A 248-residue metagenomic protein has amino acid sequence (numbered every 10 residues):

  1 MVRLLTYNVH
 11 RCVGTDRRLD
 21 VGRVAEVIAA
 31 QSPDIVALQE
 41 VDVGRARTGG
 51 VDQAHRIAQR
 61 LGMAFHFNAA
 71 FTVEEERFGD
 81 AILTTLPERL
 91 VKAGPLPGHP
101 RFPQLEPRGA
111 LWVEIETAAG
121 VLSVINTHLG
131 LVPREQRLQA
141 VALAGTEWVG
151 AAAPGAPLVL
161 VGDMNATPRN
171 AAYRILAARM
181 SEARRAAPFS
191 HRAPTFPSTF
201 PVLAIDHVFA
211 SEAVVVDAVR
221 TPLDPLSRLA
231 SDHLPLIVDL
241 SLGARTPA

Functional and structural regions predicted by a protein language model:
M1-I35, R47, Q59-R60, A64-A248: Active-site regions of metal-assisted phosphoester/phosphodiester hydrolases, unifying DNase/endonuclease modules
A37-D42: A short beta-strand-loop structural module common to alpha/beta enzyme folds
G44-A46, A54: Membrane-embedded segments
V51-A54, D80: Generic internal hydrophobic packing segments that stabilize the cores of diverse globular domains
